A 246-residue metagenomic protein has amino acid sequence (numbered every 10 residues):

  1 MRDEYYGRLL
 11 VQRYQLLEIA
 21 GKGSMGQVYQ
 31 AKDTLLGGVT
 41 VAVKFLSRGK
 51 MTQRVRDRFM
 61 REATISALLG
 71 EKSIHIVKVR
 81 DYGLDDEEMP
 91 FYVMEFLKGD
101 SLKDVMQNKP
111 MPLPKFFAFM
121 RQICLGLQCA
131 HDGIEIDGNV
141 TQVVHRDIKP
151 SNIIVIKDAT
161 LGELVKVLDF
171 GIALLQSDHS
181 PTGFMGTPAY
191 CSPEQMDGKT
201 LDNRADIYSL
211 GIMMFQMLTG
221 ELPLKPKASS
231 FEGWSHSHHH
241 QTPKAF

Functional and structural regions predicted by a protein language model:
Q27: Conserved N-lobe ATP-binding subsite of Hanks-type protein kinase domains, especially the beta3 VAIK lysine
K32-T40: Conserved N-lobe loop of protein kinases adjacent to the ATP-binding glycine-rich P-loop
S47-G70: AlphaC helix of the eukaryotic protein kinase fold
K78-E88: Short beta-strand micro-motifs within the conserved protein kinase catalytic domain, predominantly in the N-lobe
E87-S101, V105: Conserved short submotifs of the Hanks-type protein kinase catalytic core that shape the nucleotide-binding pocket
L125-V143: Protein kinase catalytic-loop region centered on the HRD/HxD motif
